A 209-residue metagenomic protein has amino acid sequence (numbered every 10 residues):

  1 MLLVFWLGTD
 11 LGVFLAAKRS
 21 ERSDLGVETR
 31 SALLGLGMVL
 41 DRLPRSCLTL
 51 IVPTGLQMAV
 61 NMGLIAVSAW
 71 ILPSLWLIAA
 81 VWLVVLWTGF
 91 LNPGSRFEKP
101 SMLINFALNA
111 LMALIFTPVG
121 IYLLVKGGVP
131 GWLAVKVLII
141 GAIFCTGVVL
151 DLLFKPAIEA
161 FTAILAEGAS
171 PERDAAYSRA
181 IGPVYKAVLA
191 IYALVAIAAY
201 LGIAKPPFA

Functional and structural regions predicted by a protein language model:
M1-A209: Polytopic transmembrane helical bundles with strong interfacial aromatic enrichment
